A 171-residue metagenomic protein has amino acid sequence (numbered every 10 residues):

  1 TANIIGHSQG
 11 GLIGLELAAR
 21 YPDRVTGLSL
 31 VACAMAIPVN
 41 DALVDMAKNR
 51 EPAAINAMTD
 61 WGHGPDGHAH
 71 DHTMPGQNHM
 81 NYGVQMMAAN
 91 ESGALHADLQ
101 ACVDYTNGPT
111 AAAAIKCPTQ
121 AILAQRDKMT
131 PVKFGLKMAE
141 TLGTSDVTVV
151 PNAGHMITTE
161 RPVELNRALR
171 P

Functional and structural regions predicted by a protein language model:
T1-S8: Alpha/beta-hydrolase fold nucleophile elbow
L12-W61: Flexible "cap/lid" loop of the alpha/beta hydrolase fold
P38, D45-A114: Conserved alpha/beta-hydrolase catalytic His-Asp/Glu region
M87, D127-T130, G154-I157: Glycosyltransferase donor-binding loop in the core domain
L99, M138, L165, L169: Hydrophobic "lid"/C-terminal helical patch of Rossmann-like NAD(P)-dependent dehydrogenase/epimerase domains
I115, A121-L123, D127: Short beta-strand/loop motif that positions the catalytic acidic residue of the alpha/beta-hydrolase fold
V132, L136-H155: Catalytic histidine neighborhood in serine/cysteine hydrolases with alpha/beta-hydrolase-type architecture
A153-N166: Catalytic histidine-centered segment of alpha/beta-hydrolase-like enzymes
